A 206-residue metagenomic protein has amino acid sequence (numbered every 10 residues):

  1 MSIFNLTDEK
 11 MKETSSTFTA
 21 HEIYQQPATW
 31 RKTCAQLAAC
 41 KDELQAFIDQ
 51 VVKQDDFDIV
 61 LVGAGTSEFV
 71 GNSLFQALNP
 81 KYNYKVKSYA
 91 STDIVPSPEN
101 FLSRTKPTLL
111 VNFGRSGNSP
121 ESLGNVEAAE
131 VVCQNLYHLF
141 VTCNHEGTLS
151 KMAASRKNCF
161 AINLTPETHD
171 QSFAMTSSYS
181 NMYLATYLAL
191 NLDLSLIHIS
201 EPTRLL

Functional and structural regions predicted by a protein language model:
F4-Q54: An N-terminal, well-structured beta->alpha segment
S15, T19-E22, Q26-T29, C40-E43 (+6 more regions): General structural feature for long, well-ordered alpha-helical segments within catalytic domains of soluble enzymes
Y24-Q25, K32, P80, Y187 (+1 more regions): Generic detector of well-ordered secondary structure
A35-A39, K87-Y89, S116-G117, R204: Short, flexible loop segments at the rims of nucleotide/cofactor-binding pockets, characterized by
K53-I197: Glycine-rich phosphate-binding loops that contact phosphosugars or nucleotide phosphates
I197-L206: Single conserved hydrophobic/aromatic residue that forms the stacking wall/gate of nucleotide- or nucleobase-binding
